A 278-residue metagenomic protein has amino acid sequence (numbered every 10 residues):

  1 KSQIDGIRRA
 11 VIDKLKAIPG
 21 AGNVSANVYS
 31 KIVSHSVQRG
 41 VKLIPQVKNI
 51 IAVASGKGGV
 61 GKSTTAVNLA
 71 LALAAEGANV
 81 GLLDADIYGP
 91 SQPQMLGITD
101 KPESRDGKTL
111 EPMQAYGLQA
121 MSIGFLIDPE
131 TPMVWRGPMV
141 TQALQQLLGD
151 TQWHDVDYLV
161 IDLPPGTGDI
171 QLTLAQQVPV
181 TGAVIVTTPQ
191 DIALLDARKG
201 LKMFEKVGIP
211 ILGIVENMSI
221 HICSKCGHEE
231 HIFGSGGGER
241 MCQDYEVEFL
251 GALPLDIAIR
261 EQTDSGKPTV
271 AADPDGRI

Functional and structural regions predicted by a protein language model:
K1, R9, I18-A21, N27 (+2 more regions): C-terminal lobe/tail of nucleotide-utilizing enzymes
Q3-S55, T64, S122-I123: Domain-level signature for proteins that mediate thiol-based redox and metal-cofactor handling
L15, V47, G58, D84 (+8 more regions): Residue-level signature of catalytic and energy-coupling elements of molecular machines, predominantly ATP/GTP-dependent
K16, A70, A74, A175: Gly/Ala-rich phosphate-binding loop of Rossmann-like dinucleotide-binding domains, activating on the conserved
I50-D86, L201: Walker A/P-loop phosphate-binding motif and the immediately C-terminal alpha-helix
L73, A78-W135, T141-Q142, L148: Phosphate-binding loop that captures ATP/GTP phosphates
I127-L174: Phosphate-binding/switch loop-helix module in NTP-utilizing enzymes
H154-I161, T167-G168, P179-G200: Conserved Switch II/interswitch segment of TRAFAC-class P-loop GTPases
